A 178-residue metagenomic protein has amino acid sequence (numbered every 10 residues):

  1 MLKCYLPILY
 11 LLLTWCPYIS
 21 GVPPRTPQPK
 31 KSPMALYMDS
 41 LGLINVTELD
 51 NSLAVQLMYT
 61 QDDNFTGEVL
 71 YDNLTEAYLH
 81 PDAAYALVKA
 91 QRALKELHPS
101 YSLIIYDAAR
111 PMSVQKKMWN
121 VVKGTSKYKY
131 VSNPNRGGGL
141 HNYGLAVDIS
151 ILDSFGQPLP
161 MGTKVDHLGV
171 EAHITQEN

Functional and structural regions predicted by a protein language model:
M1-P27: Bacterial Sec-dependent N-terminal signal peptides
S20-A108, V121, T125-N178: Extracytoplasmic cell-surface/polysaccharide-interacting catalytic and binding patches
P111: Segments that shape or occlude catalytic/ligand-binding pockets
V114: Short, well-ordered surface patches within globular domains
K117-M118: Short active-site loop/helix that positions an aromatic residue
